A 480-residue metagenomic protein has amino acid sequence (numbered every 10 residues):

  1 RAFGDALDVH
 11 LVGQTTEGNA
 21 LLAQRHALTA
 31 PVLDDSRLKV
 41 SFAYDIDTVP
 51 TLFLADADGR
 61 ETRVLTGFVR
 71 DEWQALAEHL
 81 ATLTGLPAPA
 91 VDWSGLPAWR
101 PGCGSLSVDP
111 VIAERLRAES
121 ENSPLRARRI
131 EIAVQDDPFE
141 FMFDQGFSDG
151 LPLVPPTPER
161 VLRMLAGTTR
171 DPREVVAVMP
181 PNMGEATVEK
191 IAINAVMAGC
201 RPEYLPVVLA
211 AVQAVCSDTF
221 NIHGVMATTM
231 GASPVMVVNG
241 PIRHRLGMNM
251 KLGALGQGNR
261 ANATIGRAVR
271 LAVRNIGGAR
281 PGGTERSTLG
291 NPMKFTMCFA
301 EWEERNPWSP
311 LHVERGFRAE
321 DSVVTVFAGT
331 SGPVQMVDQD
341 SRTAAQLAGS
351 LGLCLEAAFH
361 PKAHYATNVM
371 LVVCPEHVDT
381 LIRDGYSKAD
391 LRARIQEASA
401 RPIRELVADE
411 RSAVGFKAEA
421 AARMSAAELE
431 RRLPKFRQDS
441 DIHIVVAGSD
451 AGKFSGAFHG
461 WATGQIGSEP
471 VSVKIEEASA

Functional and structural regions predicted by a protein language model:
R1-H26, K39-V40: Structural microenvironment flanking redox-active thiols in thiol-disulfide oxidoreductases
A2-D8, Q24-R25, D45-T48, T66-S123: Non-globular targeting/processing and membrane-anchoring segments
G18, E61, F68-D71: Flexible, glycine-rich phosphate/dinucleotide-binding loops and adjacent beta-alpha linkers at cofactor/substrate
L21-A23, Y44, I382-D384: Short, well-ordered secondary-structure micro-motifs
P31-S36: Short acidic-hydrophobic, aromatic-tinged amphipathic segments that line or gate anion-handling sites
P50-T66: A short, hydrophobic beta-strand/beta-hairpin element that forms part of a small beta-sheet core
R117-A480: Non-transmembrane, aqueous-exposed alpha-helical and coiled segments at domain scale
